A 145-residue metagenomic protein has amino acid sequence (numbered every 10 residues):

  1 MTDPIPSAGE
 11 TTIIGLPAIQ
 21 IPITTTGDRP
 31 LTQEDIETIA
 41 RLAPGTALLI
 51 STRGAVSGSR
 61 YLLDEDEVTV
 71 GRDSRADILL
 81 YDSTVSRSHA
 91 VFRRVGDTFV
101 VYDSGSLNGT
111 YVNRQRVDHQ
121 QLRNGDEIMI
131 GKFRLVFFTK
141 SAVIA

Functional and structural regions predicted by a protein language model:
M1-L80, V143-A145: Intrinsically disordered, low-complexity acidic Ser/Thr-rich regulatory segments
S51-R53, R94, T139: Residue-level signal for short segments within beta-strands and strand-turn junctions of well-structured beta-sheet
S57-R134: Forkhead-associated
L135-V143: Short, Lys/Arg- and Gly-enriched loop/turn segments at beta-strand edges
